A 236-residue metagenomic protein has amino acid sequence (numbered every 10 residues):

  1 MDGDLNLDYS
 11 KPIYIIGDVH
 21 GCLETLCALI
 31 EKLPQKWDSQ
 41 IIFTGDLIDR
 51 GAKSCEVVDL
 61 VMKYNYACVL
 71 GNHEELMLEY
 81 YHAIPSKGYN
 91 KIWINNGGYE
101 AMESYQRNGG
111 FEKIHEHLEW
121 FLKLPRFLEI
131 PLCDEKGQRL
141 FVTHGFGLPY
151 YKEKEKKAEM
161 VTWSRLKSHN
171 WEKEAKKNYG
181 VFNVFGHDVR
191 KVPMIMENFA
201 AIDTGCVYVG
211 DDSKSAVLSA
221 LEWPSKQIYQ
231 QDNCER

Functional and structural regions predicted by a protein language model:
M1-V58: N-terminal active-site segment of His-dependent metallophosphoesterases
D2-Y9, L33-P34, V58-V61, L128-K136 (+2 more regions): A short acidic-Thr-Gly-centered motif at the start of a beta-strand
P12-H20, R139-F146, A201-I202: Active-site-proximal beta-strand elements of phosphoester/diester hydrolases
D18, D46, V61, G71-N72 (+5 more regions): Divalent metal-coordination and catalytic microenvironments
H20-E24, D49-A52, E75-L78, P149-Y150 (+2 more regions): Active-site environment of divalent metal-dependent phosphoester hydrolases
S54-E129, G137, S168-E174: Active-site neighborhood of divalent metal-dependent phosphoester bond hydrolases
E112-V192: His/acidic metal-ligating clusters that form di-metal
M160, S164-D232: Conserved beta-sheet core of the metallophosphoesterase superfamily
